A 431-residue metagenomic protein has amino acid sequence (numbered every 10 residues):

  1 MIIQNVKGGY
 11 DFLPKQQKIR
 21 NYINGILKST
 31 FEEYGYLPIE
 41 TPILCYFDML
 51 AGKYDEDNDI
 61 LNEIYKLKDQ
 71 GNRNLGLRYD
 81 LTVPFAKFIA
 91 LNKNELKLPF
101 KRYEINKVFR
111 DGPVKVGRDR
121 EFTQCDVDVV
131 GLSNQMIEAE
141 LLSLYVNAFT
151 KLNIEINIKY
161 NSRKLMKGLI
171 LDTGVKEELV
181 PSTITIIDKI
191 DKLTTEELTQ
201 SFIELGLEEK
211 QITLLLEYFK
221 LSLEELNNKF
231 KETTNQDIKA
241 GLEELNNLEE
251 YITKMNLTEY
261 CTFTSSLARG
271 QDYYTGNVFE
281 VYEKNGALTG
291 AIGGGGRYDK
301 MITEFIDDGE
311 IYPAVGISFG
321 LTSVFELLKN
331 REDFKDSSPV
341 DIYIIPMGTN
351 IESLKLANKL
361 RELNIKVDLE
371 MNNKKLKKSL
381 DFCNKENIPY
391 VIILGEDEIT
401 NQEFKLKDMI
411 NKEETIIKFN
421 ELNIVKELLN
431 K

Functional and structural regions predicted by a protein language model:
M1-Q17: Auxiliary tRNA-acceptor-end handling modules of aminoacyl-tRNA synthetases
I2-I3, L50-Y54, L169-I170, L380-F382 (+1 more regions): Short secondary-structure transition/capping segments
Q16-Y34, C45-Y46, N62, N72 (+3 more regions): Positively charged, Gly/Ser-enriched RNA/tRNA-binding surfaces
P42-I43, K159-K164, N372: Acidic carboxylate-rich catalytic motifs and surrounding loops in phosphoryl-/glycosyl-chemistry enzymes
I43-L75: Polyanion/phosphate-binding surface patch
I60-D69, V175-E197, E283-K284: Acidic, His- and aromatic-enriched active-site or binding-groove loops in soluble protein domains that engage sugars
D119-C125, Y160-G168: Short, conserved phosphate-binding/catalytic loop or strand-edge motifs used in phosphoryl-/nucleotidyl-transfer
V146-K151, K164-G174: Hydrophobic mid-domain F-helix/FG-region of cytochrome P450s
